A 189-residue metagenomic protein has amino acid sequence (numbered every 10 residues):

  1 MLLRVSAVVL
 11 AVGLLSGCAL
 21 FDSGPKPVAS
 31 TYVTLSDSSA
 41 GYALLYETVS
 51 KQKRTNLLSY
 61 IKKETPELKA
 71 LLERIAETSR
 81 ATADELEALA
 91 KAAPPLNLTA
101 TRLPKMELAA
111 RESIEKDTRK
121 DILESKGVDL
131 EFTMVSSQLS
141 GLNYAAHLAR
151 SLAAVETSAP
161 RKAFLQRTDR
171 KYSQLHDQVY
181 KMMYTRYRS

Functional and structural regions predicted by a protein language model:
M1-A7: Bacterial N-terminal signal peptides that target proteins for export
L14-G17: C-terminal motif of bacterial Sec signal peptides marking the signal peptidase cleavage site
A19-S189: His/Met- and acidic-residue-enriched segments that coordinate or traffic transition-metal cofactors and support
